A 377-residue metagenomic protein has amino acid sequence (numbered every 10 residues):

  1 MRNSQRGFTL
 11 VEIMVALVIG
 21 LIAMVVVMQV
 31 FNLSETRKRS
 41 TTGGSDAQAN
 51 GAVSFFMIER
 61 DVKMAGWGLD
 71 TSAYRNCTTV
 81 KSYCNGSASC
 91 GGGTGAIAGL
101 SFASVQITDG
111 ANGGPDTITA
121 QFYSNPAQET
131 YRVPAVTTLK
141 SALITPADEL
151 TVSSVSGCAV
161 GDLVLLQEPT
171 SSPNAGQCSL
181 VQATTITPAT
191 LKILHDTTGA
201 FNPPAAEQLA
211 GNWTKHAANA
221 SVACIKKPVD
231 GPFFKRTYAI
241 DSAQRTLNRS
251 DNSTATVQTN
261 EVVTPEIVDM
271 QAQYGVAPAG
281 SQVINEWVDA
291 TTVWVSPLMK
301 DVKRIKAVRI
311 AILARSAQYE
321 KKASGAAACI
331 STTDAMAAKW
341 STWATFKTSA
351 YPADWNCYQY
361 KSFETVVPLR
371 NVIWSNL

Functional and structural regions predicted by a protein language model:
R2-E59, K63-A65, L377: Aliphatic-rich helix starts adjacent to a transmembrane/signal segment
S54-A311, A317-Q359, E364, S375-L377: N-terminal pilin/flagellin-like segments and related low-complexity appendage regions
